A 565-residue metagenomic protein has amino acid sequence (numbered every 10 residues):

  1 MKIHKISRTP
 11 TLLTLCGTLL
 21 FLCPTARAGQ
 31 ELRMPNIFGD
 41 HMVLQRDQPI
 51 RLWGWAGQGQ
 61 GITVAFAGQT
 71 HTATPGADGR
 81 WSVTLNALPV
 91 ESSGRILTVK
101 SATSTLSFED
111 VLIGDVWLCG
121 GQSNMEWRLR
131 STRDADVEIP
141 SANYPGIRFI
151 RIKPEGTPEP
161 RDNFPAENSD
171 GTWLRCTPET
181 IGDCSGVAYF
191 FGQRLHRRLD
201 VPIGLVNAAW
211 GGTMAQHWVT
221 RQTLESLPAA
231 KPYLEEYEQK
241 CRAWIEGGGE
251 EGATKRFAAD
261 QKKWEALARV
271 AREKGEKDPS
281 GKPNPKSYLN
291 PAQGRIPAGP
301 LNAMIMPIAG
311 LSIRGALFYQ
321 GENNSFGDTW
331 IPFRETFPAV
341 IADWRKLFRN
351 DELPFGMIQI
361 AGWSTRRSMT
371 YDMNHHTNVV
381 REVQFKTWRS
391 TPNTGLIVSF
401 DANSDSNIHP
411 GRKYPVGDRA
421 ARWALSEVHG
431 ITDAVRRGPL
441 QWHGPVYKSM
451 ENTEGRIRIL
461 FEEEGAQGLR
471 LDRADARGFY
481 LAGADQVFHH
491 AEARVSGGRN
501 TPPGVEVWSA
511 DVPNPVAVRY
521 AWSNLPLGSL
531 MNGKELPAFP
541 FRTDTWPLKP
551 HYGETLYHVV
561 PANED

Functional and structural regions predicted by a protein language model:
M1-H4, T25, M34: Generic N-terminal leader/processing signal
K2-T14: Bacterial N-terminal signal peptides that target proteins for export
T11-C23: Bacterial N-terminal signal peptides
G29-D565: Cell-envelope and extracellular/periplasmic
